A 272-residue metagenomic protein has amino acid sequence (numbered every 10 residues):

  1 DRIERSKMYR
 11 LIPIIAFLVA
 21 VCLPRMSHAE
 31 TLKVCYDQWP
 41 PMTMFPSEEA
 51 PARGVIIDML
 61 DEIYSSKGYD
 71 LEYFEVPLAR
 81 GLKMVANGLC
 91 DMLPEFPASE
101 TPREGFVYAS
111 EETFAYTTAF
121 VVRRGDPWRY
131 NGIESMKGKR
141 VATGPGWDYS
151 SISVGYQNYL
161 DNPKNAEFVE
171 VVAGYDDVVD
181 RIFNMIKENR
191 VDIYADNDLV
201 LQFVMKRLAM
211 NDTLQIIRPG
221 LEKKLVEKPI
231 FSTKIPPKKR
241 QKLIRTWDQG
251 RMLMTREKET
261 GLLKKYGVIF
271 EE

Functional and structural regions predicted by a protein language model:
E30-G105, Y175, K265: Extracytoplasmic small-molecule ligand-binding "clamshell" domains of the periplasmic binding protein/Venus flytrap
E30-Q38, T43-P46, I133-S151: Short loop->beta-strand "edge-of-pocket" segments that line small-molecule binding or catalytic clefts across diverse
D37-P40, A115-A119, A209-D248, I269-E272: Periplasmic-binding protein-like
I57-S66, E134-R140, P145, K228-K265: Extended ligand-binding regions for polar small-molecule ligands
L60-K67, E111, W147-D176, F183-N184 (+3 more regions): Ligand-binding cleft/hinge of the Venus flytrap
Y73-S135, G146-Y149, P219-G220: Acidic, polar ligand-binding/catalytic clefts
A79-D91, E134-K137, G174-L199, R207: Short helices/loops that flank or line small-molecule/ion binding pockets
R80-A86, E95-G105, G155, D192-K223: A ligand-binding cleft/hinge motif common to bilobed small-molecule-binding domains
